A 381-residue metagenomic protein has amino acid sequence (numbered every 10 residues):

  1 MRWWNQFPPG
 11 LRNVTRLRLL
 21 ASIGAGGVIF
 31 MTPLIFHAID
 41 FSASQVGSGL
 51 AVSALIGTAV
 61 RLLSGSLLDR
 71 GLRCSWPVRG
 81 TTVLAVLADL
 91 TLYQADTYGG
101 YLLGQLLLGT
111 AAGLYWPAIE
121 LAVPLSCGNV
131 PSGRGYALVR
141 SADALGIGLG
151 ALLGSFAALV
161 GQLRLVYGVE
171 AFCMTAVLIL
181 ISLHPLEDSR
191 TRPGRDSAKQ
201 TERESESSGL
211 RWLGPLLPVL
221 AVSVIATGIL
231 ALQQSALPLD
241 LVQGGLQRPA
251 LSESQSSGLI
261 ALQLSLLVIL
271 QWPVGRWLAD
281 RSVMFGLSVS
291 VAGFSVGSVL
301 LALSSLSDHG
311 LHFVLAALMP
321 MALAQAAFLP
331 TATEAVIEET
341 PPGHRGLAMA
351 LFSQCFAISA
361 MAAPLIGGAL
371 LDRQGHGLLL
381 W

Functional and structural regions predicted by a protein language model:
M1-P8, D188-V219: Juxtamembrane intracellular "pre-TM" segments in multi-pass secondary transporters
N5-A54, P218, T227-Q247: Helix-loop boundary and gating motifs at the non-cytosolic
A25, L108-I119, P320-A332: Core transmembrane helices of Major Facilitator Superfamily
V60-R73, I269-V283: Helix-to-loop junctions at the C-terminal end of transmembrane segments in multipass secondary transporters
W76-L90, F285-L300: Structural signature of the two symmetry-related core transmembrane helices
G99-L107, H312-P320: Paired small-residue
L108-D143: Cytoplasmic helix-loop-helix junction between adjacent transmembrane helices in 12-TM secondary transporters
L159-F172, A369-W381: A membrane-interface helix-boundary motif in multi-pass transporters
